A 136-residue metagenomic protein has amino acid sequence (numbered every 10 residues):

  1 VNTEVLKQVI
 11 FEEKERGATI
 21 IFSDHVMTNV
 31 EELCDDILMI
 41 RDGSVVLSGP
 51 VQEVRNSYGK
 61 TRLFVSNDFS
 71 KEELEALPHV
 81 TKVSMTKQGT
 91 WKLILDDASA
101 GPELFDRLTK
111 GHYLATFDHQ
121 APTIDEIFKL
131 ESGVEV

Functional and structural regions predicted by a protein language model:
V1, L33-D36, L130-E131: Residue-level signal for well-ordered alpha-helical positions
V1-V5, V9: Short alpha-helix in the ABC/ABC-like ATPase nucleotide-binding domain
T3, T19, S132: Ser/Thr-centric signal marking residues that sit in or immediately flank functional binding/regulatory motifs
Q8-L95: ABC transporter nucleotide-binding domain
T61-V136: Short, charged/small-residue-rich alpha-helical element at the C-terminal edge of ABC transporter nucleotide-binding
